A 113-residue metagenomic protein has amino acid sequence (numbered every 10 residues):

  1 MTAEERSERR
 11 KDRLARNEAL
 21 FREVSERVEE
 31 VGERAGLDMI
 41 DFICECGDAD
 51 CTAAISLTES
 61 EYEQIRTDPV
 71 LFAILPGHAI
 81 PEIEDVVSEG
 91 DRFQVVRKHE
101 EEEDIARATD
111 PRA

Functional and structural regions predicted by a protein language model:
M1-A113: Polybasic/polar functional segments that serve as interface/processing modules
